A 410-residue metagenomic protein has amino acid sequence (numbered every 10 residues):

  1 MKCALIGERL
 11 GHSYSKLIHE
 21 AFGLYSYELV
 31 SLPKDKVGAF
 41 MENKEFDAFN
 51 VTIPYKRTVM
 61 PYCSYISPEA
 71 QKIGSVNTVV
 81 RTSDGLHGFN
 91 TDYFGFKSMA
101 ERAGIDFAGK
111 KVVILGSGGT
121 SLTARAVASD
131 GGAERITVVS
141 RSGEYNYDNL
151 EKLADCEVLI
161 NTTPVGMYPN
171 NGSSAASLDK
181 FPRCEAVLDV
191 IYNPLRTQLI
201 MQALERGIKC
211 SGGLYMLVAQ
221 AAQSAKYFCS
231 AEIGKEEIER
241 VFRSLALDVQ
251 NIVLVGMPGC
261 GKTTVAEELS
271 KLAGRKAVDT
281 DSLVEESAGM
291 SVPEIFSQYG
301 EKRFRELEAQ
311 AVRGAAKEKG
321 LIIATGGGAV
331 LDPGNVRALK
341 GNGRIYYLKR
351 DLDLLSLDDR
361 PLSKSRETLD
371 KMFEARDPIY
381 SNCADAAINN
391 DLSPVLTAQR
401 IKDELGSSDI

Functional and structural regions predicted by a protein language model:
K2-A103, P194-R196, I200-Q202, R206-K209 (+1 more regions): Phosphate/diphosphate ligand-binding glycine-rich loop within oxidoreductases
G7, N90-Y93, A100, G109-S129 (+1 more regions): Glycine-rich adenosine-cofactor-binding loop
Y145-C210, A329-N335: Rossmann-like adenosine-cofactor binding region
I191-Q250, N390: Adenosine-phosphate binding glycine-rich loop
E239-L245, E268, L272, R344 (+1 more regions): NTP-dependent small-molecule kinase module
K262: Conserved lysine of the Walker
D279-K340: ATP-dependent small-molecule kinase phosphotransfer cores that center on conserved nucleotide phosphate-binding segments
G341-I379, A386: A glycine- and Lys/Arg-enriched "phosphate-lid" helix/loop adjacent to the NTP-binding pocket of small-molecule kinases
